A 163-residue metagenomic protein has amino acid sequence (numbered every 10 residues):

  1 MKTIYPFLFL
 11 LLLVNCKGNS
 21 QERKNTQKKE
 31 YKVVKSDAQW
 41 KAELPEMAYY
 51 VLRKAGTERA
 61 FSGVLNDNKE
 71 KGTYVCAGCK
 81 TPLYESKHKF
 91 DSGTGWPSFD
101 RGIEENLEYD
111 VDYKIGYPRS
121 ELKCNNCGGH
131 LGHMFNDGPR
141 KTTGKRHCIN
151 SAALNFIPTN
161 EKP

Functional and structural regions predicted by a protein language model:
M1-K24: Bacterial Sec-dependent N-terminal signal peptides
K17-A42: Sec-dependent signal peptide cleavage junction
Y31, K41-V75, T81-P163: A short Gly-Trp-Pro
